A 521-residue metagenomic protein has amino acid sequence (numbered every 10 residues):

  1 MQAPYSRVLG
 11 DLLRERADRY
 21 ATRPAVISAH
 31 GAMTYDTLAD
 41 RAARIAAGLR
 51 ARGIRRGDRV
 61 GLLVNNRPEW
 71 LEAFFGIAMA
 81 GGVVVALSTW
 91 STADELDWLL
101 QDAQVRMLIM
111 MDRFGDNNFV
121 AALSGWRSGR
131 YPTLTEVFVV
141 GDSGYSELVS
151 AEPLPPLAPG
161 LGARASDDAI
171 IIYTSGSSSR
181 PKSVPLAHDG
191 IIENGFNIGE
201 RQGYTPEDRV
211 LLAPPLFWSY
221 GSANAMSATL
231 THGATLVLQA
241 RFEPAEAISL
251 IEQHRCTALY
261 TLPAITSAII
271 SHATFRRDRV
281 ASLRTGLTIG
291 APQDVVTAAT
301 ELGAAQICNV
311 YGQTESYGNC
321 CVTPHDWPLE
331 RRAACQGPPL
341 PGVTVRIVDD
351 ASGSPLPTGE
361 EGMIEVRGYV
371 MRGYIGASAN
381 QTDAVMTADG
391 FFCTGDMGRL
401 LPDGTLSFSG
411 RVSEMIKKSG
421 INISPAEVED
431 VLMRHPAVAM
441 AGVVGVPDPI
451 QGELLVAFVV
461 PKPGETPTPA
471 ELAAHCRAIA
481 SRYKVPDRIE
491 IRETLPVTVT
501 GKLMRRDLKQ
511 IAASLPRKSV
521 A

Functional and structural regions predicted by a protein language model:
A3-S6, G10, R14, T22-R67 (+5 more regions): Conserved AMP-binding/adenylate-forming core of the ANL superfamily
S6, T22, V139, P153-Y173 (+2 more regions): Conserved pre-ATP/AMP-binding loop-to-beta segment of ANL
T34-T37, A169-E193: Conserved AMP-binding A3 loop
A51-R52, M79-V149, P463: Structural core segment of the AMP-binding/adenylate-forming
R59, N65-V85, T89-A93, Q101-M107 (+4 more regions): A short helix-loop-beta submotif of the ANL/AMP-binding
S91-W98, L108-R113, P355, M363-G368 (+6 more regions): AMP-binding/adenylate-forming catalytic core of the ANL superfamily
I192-R209, F217-A258, H272: Conserved AMP-binding/adenylation subdomain of ANL enzymes
Q253-T261, I270-R332, T344: Gly/Ser/Thr-rich phosphate-binding loop
